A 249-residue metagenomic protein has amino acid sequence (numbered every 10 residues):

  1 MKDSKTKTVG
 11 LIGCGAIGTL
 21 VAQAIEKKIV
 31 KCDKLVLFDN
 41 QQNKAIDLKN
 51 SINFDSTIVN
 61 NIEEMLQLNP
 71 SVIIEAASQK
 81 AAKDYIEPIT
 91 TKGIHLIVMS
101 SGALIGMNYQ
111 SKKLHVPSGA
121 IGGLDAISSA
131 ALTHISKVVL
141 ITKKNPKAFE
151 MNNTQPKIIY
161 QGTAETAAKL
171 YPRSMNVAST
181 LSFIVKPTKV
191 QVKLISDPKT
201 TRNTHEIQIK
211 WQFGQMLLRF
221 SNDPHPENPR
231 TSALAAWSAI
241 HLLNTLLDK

Functional and structural regions predicted by a protein language model:
S4-G10: Extreme N-terminal starter segment of soluble prokaryotic enzymes
I12, L20, L114-K249: Active-site-lining helix/loop region of Rossmann-like oxidoreductase modules
I17: Hydrophobic/small residue at the entry helix of a nucleotide-binding pocket
I29-K49: NAD(P)-binding Rossmann-fold cofactor-contacting core
I62-T91: Beta-loop-alpha module in the N-terminal Rossmann-like domain of NAD(P)-dependent dehydrogenases, especially those
E75, V98-M99, L114-S118: General beta-strand structural signal in soluble alpha/beta enzymes
E87, S100-K113: Rossmann-fold NAD(P)-binding glycine/threonine-rich loop
K92-H95, K112: A short helix->loop->beta-strand "cap" motif at the edges of active sites that frequently abuts
